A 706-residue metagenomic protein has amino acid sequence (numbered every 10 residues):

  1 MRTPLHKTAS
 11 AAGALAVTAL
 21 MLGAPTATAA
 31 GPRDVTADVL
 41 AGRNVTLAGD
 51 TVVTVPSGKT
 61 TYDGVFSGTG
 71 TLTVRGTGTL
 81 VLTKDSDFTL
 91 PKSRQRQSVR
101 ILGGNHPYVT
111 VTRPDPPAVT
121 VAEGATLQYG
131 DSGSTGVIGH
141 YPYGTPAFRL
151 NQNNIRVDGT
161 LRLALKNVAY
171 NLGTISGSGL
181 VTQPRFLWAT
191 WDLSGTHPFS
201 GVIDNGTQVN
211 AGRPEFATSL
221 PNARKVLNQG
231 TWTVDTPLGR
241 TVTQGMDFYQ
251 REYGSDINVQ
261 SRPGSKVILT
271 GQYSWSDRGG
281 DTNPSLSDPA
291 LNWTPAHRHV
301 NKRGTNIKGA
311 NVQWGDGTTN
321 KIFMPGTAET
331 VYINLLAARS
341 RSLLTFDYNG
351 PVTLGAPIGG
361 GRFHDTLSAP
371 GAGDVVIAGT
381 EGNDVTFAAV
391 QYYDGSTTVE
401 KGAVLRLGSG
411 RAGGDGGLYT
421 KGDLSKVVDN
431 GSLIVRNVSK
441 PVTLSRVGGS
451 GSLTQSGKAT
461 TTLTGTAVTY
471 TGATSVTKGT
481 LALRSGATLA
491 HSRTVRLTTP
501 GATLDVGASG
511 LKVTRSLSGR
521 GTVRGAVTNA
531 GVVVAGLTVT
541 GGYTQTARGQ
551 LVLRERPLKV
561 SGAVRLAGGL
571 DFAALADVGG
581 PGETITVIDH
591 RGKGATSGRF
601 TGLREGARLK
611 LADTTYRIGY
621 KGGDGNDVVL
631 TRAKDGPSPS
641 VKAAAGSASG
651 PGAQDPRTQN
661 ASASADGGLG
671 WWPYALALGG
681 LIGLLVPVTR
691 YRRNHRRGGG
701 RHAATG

Functional and structural regions predicted by a protein language model:
R2-A12: Bacterial N-terminal signal peptides that target proteins for export
L20-V35, T658-W672, Y691-R697: C-terminal region of N-terminal signal peptides and the immediate post-cleavage residues of exported proteins
T26-G49, S67: Low-complexity, acidic Ser/Thr/Pro-rich repeat tracts that form intrinsically disordered stalk/linker regions of very
N44-G133, L165-L227, T236-P325, A338-G413 (+4 more regions): Extracellular repeat-rich scaffold modules on cell surfaces
H299-V300, V539-T540, A547-R632, A677-G679: Extracellular, surface-exposed repeat/solenoid domains
L453-T454, A459-T462, T469, L511-E583: Extracellular beta-strand/loop-rich repeat segments of large surface/secreted proteins
K621-G667: C-terminal low-complexity, Ser/Thr- and acidic/Pro-rich disordered "stalk" regions positioned immediately N-terminal
G670-G706: C-terminal membrane-anchoring or membrane-association module
